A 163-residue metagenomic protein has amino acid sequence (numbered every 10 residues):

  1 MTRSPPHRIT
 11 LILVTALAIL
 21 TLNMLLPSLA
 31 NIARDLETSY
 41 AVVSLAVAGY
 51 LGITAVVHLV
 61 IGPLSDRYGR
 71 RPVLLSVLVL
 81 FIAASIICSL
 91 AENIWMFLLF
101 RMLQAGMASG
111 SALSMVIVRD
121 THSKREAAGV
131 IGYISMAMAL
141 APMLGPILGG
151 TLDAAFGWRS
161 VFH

Functional and structural regions predicted by a protein language model:
P6-Y40: Extracytoplasmic
V14, S76-L80, A84, F100 (+1 more regions): Residue-level signature of the transmembrane alpha-helical cores of Major Facilitator Superfamily-type secondary
A16, A48-G52, V79, G132-L140 (+1 more regions): Transmembrane alpha-helical cores of Major Facilitator Superfamily
N23, L51-L59, S109, P142-M143: Residue-level signature of mid-helix packing/kink "hotspots" within the transmembrane helices of 12-pass Major
V56-I94: Conserved MFS/SLC helix-loop-helix module at the cytosolic interface between two early adjacent transmembrane helices
F100-M138: Cytoplasmic helix-loop-helix junction between adjacent transmembrane helices in 12-TM secondary transporters
Y133-H163: Helix-loop-helix hairpin linking two adjacent transmembrane segments in secondary transporters
